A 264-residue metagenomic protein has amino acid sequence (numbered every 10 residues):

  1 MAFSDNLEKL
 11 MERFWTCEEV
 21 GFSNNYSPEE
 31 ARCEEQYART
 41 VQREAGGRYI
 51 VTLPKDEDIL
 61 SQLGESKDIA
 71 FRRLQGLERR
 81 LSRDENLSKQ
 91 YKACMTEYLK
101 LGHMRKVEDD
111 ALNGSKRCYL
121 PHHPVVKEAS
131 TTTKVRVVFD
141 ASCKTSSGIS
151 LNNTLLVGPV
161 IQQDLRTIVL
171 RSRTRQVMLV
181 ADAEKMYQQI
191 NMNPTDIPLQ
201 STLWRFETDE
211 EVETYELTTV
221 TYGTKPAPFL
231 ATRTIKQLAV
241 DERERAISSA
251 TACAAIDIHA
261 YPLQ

Functional and structural regions predicted by a protein language model:
M1-V180, W204, A239, R243 (+1 more regions): Intrinsically disordered, low-complexity regulatory segments at domain boundaries and processing junctions
N113, A250-T251: Short helix-capping and inter-helix turn/linker motifs at the boundaries of alpha-helical repeat units
K134-V138, S142, R173-M178, E184-Y187 (+1 more regions): Conserved pre-motif C helix in the palm subdomain of viral-like polymerases
S146-N153, M178, M192-V220: Metal-dependent catalytic core segments for phosphate chemistry
L165, Q188-Q189: Intrinsically disordered, low-complexity segments enriched in polar/charged residues with Gly/Pro, especially when
I168, S249-A250: Short, flexible, glycine/charge-rich loop motifs used to bind or transfer phosphoryl groups or to couple energy/partner
E213-Y215, A254-H259: Glycine-rich, often proline-containing surface loops adjacent to acidic residues and nearby aromatics that form
